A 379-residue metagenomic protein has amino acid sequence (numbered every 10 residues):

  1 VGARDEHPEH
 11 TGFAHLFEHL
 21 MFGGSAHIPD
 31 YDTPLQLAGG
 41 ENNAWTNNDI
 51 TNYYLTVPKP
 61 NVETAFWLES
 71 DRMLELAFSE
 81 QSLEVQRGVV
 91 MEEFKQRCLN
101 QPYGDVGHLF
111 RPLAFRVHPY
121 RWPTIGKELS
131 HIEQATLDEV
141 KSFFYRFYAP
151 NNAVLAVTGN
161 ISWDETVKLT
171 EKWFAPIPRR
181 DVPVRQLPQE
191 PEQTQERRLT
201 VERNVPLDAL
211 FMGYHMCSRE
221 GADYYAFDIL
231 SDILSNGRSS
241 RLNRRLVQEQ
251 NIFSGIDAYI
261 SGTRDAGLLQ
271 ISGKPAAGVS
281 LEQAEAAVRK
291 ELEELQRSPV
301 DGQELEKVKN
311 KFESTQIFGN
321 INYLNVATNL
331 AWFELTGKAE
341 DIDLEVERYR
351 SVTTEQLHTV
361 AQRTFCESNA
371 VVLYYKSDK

Functional and structural regions predicted by a protein language model:
V1-T56, W122-I125, N236-I252: M16/MPP (pitrilysin/insulinase) zinc-metallopeptidase core fold and M16-derived inactive scaffolds
A3-H7, E63, E220: Short, solvent-exposed loop/turn elements at domain surfaces
E18-F22, V89, Q96, S231: Hydrophobic side chains within alpha-helical segments
F22-G23, Q134, I233, S351: Residue-level marker of alpha-helix boundaries and capping positions
T33-V182, T200, S218, A226 (+1 more regions): Charge-rich, well-structured scaffold segments of protease-associated domains
K95, P112, V182-S239: His/Glu-based metal-binding/catalytic segments typifying zinc-dependent metallopeptidases
Q101, H118, G221, S239-R244: Serine-centered coil/turn micro-motif
